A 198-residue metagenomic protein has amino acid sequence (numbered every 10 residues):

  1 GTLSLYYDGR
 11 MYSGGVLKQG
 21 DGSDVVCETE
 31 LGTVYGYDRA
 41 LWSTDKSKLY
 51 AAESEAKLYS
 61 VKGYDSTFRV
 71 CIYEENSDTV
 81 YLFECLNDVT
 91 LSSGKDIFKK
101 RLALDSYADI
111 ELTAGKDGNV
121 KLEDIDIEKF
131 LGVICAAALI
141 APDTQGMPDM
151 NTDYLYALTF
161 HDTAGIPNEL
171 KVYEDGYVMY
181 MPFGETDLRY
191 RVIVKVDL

Functional and structural regions predicted by a protein language model:
G1-L198: Function-determining sites in protein domains
